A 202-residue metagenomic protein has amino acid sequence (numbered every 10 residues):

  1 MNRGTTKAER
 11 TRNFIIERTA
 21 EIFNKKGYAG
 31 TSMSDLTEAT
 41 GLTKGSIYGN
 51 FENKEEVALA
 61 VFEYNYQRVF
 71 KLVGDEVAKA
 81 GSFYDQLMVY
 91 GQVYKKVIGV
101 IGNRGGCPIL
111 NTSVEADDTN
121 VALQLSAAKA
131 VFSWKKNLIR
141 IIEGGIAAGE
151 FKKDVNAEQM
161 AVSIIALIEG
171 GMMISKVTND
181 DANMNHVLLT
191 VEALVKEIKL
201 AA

Functional and structural regions predicted by a protein language model:
M1-K26, G30-L42, E56: Basic, helix-initiating cap at the start of DNA-binding domains
N2, V89-V97, F132-A148, S163 (+2 more regions): C-terminal peripheral helix-coil segments that are non-catalytic and often amphipathic
T40-F51: Short hydrophobic/aromatic patch on the recognition helix
F51, L59-N65: Alpha-helical DNA-contacting segments of helix-turn-helix folds
E55-V57, T112: A secondary-structure capping/hinge motif
A60, G74-G105, A157-I164: Hydrophobic alpha-helical connector segments
D75, L125-S133, R140: Short, solvent-exposed amphipathic helices
Q86, V100-A122: Amphipathic alpha-helical segments used for helix-helix packing
